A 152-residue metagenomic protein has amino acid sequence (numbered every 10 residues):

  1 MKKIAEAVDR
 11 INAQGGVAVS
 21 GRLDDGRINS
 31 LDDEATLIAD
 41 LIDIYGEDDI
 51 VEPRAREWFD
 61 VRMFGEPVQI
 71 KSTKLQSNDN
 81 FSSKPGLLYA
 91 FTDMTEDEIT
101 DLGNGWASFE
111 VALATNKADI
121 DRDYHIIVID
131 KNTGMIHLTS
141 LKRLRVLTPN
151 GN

Functional and structural regions predicted by a protein language model:
M1-E66, K71-N152: Nucleic-acid endonuclease domains
